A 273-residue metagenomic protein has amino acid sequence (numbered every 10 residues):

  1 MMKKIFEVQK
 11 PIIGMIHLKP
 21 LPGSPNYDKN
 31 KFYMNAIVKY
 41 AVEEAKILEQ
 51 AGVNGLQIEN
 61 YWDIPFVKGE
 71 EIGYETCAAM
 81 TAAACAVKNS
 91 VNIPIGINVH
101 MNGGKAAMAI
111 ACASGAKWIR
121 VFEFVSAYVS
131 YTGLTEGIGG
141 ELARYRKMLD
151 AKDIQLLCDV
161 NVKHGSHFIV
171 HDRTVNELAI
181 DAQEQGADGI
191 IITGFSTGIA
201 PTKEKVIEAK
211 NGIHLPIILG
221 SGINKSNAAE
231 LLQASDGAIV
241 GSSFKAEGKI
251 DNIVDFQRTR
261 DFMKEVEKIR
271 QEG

Functional and structural regions predicted by a protein language model:
M2-Y33, L149-G165: N-terminal small/glycine-rich loop or linker at the start of catalytic domains across soluble metabolic enzymes
V8, G14-M15, V67-I97, G137-C158 (+2 more regions): Alpha-helix-loop-beta-strand connector modules within alpha/beta enzyme cores
I12-I16, L56-I58, I95-V99, I119-V121 (+4 more regions): Hydrophobic faces of well-ordered beta-strands that scaffold small-molecule active sites in alpha/beta enzyme cores
L21, K105-Q185: Conserved anion-binding
N30-A45, V99-A106: Glycine-rich anion/phosphate-binding loops
G52-A79, S126-Y131, A187-K203, E247-K249: Glycine-rich, proline-tolerant flexible connector loops at the mouths of alpha/beta enzymes
I97, N102-G115, A209-G212, L219-V240: Catalytic cores of alpha/beta
S114-T132, Q185-I199, S221-N224, A234-R258: Glycine-rich phosphate-binding active-site loops on the catalytic face of alpha/beta enzymes
